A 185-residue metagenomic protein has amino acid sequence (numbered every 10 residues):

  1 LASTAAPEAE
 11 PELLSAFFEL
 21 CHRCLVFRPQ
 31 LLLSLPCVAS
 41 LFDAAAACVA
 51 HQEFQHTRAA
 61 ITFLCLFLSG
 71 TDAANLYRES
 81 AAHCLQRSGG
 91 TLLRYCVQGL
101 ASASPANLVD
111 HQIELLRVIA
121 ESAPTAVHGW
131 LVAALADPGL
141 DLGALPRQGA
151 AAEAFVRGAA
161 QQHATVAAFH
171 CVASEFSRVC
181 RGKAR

Functional and structural regions predicted by a protein language model:
L1-R185: Alpha-solenoid helical-repeat scaffold
